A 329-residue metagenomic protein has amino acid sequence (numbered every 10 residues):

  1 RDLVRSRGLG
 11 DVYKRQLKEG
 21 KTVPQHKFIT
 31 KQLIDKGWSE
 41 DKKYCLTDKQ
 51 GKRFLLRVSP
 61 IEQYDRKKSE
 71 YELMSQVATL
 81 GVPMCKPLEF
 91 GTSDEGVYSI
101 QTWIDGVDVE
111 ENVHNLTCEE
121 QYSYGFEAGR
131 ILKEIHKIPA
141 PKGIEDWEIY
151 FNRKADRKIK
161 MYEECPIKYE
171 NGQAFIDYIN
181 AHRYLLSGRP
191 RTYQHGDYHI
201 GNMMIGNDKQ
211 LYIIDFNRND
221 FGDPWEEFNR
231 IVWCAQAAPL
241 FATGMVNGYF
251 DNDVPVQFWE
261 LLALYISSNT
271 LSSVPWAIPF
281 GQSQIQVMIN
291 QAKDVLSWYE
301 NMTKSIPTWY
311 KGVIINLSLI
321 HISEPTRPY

Functional and structural regions predicted by a protein language model:
R1-Q16, I320-Y329: Single conserved hydrophobic/aromatic residue that forms the stacking wall/gate of nucleotide- or nucleobase-binding
K14-Q25, E134-G196, N247, Q291-M302 (+1 more regions): An alpha-helical support segment within catalytic cores of ATP-dependent transferases
Q25-L33: Conserved N-terminal boundary motif of the eukaryotic protein kinase catalytic domain
L33-D146: ATP-binding pocket architecture of kinase catalytic cores
K42-T47, D177-F228: Active-site acidic catalytic loop and adjacent metal/ATP-binding pocket of ATP-dependent phosphoryl transfer enzymes
K49-G51, T92-E95, N207-Q210, S267-T270: Short strand-connecting beta-turns/loops that link adjacent beta-strands
M74, T117-C118, Y212, N229-I231 (+2 more regions): Glycine-rich, phosphate-binding/catalytic loops in enzymes
F126, S187, R230, A235-N316: Helix-rich C-terminal or lid/interface subdomains of diverse kinases
